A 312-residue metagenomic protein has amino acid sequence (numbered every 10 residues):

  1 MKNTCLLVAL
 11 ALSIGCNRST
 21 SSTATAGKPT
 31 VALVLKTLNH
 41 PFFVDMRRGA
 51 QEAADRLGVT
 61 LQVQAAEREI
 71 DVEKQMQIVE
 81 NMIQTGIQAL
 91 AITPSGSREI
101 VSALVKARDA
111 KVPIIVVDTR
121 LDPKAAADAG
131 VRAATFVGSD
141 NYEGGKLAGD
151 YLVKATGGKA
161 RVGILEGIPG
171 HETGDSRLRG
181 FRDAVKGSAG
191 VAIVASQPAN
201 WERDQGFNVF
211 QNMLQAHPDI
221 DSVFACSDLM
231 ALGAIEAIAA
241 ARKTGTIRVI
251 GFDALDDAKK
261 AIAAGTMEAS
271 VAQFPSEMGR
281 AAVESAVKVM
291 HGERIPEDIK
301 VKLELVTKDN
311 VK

Functional and structural regions predicted by a protein language model:
M1-T4, A50: Positively charged n-region of N-terminal signal peptides that target proteins for export
C5-G15: Bacterial N-terminal signal peptides
C16-K312: A residue-level marker of the well-folded mature domains of exported/periplasmic proteins
